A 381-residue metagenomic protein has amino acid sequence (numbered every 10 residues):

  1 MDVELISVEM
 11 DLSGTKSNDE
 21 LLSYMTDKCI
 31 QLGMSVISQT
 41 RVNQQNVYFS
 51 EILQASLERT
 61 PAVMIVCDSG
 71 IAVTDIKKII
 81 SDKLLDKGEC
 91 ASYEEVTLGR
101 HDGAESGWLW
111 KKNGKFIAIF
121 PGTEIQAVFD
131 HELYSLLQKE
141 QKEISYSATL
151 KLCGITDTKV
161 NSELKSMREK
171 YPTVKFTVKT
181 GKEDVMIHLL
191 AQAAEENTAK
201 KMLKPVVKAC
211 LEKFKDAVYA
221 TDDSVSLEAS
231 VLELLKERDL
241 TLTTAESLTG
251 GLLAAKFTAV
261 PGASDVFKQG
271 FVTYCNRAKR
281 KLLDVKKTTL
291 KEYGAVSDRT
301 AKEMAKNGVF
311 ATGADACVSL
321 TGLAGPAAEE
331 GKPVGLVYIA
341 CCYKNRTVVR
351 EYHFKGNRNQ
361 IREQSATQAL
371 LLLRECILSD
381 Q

Functional and structural regions predicted by a protein language model:
M1-R41, K201: Glycine-rich phosphate/diphosphate-binding loop of Rossmann-like nucleotide-binding domains
V3-L5, I117, L242: Conserved hydrophobic helix-helix packing surfaces used for dimerization/oligomerization
V8-D11, G122, K344: Cofactor-binding loop segments of dinucleotide-utilizing enzymes, especially the Rossmann-like FAD- and NAD(P)+-binding
I30, M34, S38-A55, L85-L109 (+1 more regions): Glycine-rich oxoanion-binding loops at beta->alpha junctions
N46, N197-Q381: Short alpha-helical segments enriched in small residues
E51-Q54, E58-E140, G294-V296: Proline/glycine-rich low-complexity loops and linkers
W108-W110, V178-T180, Y338-Y343: Short beta-strand elements
I119-D184, H188-L190, T198-L203: Accessory alpha-helical/coil subdomains and C-terminal extensions that flank or cap enzyme catalytic cores
